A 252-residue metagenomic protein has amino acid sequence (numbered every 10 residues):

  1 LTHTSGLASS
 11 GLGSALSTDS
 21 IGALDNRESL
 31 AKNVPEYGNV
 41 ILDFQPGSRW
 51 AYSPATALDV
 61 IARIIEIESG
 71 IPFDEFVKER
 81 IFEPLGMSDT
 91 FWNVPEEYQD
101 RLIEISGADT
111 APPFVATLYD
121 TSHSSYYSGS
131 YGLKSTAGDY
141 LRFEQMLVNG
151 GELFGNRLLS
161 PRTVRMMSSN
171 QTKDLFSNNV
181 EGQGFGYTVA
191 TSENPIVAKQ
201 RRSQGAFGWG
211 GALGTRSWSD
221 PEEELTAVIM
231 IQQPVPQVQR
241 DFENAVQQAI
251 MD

Functional and structural regions predicted by a protein language model:
L1-Q204: Short, surface-exposed loop or secondary-structure junction motifs that flank catalytic or metal-binding residues
D43-G47, Q233-V238: A general structural signal for short secondary-structure boundary/capping elements
I61, R216-W218, E223-Q233: Short, well-ordered beta-strand elements
D100, G151, P195, T215-S217 (+2 more regions): Amphipathic alpha-helical interaction segments
G208: Short, structured beta-strand/loop micro-motifs enriched in basic residues and often containing a Trp
G211-L213: Short, small/polar residue-rich loop motifs at catalytic or cofactor-binding pockets
P234-D252: Generic C-terminus detector
